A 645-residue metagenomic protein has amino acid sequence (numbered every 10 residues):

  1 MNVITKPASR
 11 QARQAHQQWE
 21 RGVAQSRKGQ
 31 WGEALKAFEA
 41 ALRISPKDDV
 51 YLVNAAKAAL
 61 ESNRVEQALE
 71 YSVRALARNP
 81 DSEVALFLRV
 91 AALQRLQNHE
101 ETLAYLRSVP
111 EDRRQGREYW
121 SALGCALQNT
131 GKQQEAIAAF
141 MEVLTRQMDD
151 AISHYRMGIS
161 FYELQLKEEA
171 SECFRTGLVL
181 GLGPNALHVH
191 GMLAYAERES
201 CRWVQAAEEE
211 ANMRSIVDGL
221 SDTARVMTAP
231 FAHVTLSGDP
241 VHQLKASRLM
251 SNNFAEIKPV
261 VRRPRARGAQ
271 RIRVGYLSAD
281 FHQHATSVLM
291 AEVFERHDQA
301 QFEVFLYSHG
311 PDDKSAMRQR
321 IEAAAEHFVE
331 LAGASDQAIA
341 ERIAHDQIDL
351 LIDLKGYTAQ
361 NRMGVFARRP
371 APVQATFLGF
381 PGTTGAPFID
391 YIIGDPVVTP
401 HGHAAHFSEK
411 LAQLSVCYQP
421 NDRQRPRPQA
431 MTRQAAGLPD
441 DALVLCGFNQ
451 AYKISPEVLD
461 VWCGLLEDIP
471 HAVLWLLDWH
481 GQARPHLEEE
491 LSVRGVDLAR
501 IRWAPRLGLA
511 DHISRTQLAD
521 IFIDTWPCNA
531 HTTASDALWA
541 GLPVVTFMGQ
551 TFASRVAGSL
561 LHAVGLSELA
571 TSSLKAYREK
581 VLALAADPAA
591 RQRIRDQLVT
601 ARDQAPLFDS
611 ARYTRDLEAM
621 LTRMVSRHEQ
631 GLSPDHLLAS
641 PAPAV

Functional and structural regions predicted by a protein language model:
M1-P439, Q450, E489-V496, G508-A519 (+3 more regions): Alpha-helical solenoid repeat scaffolds of the TPR/TPR-like class and their adjacent stem/linker regions that mediate
V293-A300, P456-P470: Short hydrophobic signal-anchor/transmembrane segments that target glycosyltransferases and glycosylation machinery
Y307-D313, V473-H486: Glycosyltransferase donor-sugar binding loop
K355, D524-A530, M548: Short Ser/Thr-rich beta->loop micro-motif in glycosyltransferases that lines and helps position the nucleotide-sugar
I523, A537: Donor-sugar nucleotide-binding helix/loop cap in glycosyltransferases
L538-W539, H562: Short alpha-helix at the nucleotide-sugar/activated-sugar donor binding site of glycosyltransferases and closely
P543-F552: Short hydrophobic beta-strand element within catalytic cores of glycosyltransferases and related nucleotide-activated
S554-G565, A570: Short acidic/histidine- and often glycine-rich active-site loop of Leloir-type glycosyltransferases that engages
